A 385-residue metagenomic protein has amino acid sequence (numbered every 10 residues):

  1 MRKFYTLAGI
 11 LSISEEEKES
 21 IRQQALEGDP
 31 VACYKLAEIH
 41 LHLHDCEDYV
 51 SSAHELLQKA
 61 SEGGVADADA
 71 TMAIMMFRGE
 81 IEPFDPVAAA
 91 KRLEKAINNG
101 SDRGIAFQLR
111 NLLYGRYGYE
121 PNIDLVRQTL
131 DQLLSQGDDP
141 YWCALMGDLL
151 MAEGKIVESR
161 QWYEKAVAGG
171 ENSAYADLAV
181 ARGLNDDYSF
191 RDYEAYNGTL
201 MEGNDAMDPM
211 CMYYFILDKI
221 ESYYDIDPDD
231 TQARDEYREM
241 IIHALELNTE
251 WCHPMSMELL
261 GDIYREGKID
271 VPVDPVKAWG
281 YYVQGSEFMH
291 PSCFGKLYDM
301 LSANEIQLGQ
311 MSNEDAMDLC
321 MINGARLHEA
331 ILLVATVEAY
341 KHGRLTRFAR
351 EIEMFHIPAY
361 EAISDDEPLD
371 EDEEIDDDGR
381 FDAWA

Functional and structural regions predicted by a protein language model:
I21, C33, D69, I105 (+6 more regions): TPR repeat positional signature
I21, L57, L93, L130 (+4 more regions): Hydrophobic/aromatic packing residues within the alpha-helices of TPR/SEL1-like helical repeat arrays
E27-D29, H42-H44, G63-A66, R78-E80 (+12 more regions): Short helix-capping/linker turns of helical repeat alpha-solenoids
K35-H42, T71-R78, Q108-Y114, D148-A152 (+4 more regions): Hydrophobic face of amphipathic alpha-helices that form TPR/SEL1-like repeat modules and related alpha-solenoid
Q307, M311-A385: Terminal, low-structured helical/coil segments at or just beyond the last alpha-helical repeat
